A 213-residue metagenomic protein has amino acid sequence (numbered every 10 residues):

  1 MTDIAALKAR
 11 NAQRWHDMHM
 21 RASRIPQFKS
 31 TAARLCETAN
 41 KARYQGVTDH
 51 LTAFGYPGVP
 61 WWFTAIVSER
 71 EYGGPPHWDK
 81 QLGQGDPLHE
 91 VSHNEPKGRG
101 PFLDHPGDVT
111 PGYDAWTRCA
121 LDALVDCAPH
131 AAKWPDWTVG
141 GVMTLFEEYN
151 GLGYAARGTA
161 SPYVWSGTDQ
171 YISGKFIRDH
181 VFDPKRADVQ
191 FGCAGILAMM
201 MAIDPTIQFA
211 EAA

Functional and structural regions predicted by a protein language model:
M1-G46: N-terminal export signals and maturation junctions of secreted/periplasmic proteins
T2-H16, H105-A213: Non-catalytic cell-wall polysaccharide-engagement segments
Q27-T31, G74-D114: Substrate-binding clefts and substrate-entry loops adjacent to catalytic sites of polymer-processing enzymes acting on
A33-K41, Y56-P60, V109-A120, Q190: Solvent-exposed, acidic/flexible segments
A42-D49, A65, R118-L121, V125: Solvent-exposed, polar/charged alpha-helical surfaces in well-ordered, non-transmembrane soluble domains, broadly
D49-G58, L82-D86, G107, K185-R186: Intrinsically disordered, low-complexity coil segments
T52, Y72-P75, A128-A132: Hydrophobic/aromatic-lined pockets within catalytic cores
P57-P75, A123: Short, functionally critical alpha-helical segments immediately adjacent to catalytic or ligand/cofactor-binding
